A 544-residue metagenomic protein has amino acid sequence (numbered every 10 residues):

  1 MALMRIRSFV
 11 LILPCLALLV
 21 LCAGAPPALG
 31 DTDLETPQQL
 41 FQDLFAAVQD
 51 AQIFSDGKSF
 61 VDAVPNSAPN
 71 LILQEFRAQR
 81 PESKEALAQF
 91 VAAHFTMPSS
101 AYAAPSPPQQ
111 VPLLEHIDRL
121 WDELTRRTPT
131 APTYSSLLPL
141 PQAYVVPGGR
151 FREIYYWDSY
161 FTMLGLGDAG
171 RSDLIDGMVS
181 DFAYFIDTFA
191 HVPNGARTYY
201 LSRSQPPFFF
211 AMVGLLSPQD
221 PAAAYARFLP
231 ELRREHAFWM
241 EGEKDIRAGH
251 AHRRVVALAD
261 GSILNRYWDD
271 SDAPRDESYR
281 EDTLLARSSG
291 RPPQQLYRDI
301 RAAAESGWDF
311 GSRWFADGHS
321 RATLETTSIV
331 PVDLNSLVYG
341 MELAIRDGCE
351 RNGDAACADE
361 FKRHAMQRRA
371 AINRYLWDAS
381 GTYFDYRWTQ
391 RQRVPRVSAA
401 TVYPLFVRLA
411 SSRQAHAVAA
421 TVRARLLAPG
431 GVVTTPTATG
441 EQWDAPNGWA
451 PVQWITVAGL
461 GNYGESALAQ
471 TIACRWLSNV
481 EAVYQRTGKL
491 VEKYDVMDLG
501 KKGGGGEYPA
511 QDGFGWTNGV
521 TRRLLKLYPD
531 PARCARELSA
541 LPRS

Functional and structural regions predicted by a protein language model:
I12-A23: Bacterial N-terminal signal peptides
L21-D31: Bacterial Sec-dependent signal peptides at the C-terminal "C-region" and cleavage site
L40, A47-E153, G177-V192, A196 (+3 more regions): Extended glycan-interaction surfaces of carbohydrate-active proteins
Y155-F185, A400-S411, Q453-S466: Alpha-helical support elements that line or immediately flank enzyme active sites and cofactor-binding pockets
I186-F228, Q511: Aromatic/His-enriched, Gly/Pro-containing loop or helix-boundary segments that lie immediately adjacent to catalytic
L216-R227, I345-E360, Y463: Inter-helical turn/loop segments and adjacent helix faces that build the functional surface of alpha-helical bundle
T327-N352, P446-W454, G459-Y463, A467: Long, repeat-rich segments with strong aromatic
